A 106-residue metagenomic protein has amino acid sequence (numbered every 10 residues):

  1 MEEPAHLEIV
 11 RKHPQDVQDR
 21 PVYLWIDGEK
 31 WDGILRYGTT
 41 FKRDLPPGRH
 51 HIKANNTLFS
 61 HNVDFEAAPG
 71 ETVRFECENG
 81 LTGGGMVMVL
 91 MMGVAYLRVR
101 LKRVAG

Functional and structural regions predicted by a protein language model:
M1-G106: Short loop/turn and low-complexity linker motifs enriched in small/turn-promoting residues
